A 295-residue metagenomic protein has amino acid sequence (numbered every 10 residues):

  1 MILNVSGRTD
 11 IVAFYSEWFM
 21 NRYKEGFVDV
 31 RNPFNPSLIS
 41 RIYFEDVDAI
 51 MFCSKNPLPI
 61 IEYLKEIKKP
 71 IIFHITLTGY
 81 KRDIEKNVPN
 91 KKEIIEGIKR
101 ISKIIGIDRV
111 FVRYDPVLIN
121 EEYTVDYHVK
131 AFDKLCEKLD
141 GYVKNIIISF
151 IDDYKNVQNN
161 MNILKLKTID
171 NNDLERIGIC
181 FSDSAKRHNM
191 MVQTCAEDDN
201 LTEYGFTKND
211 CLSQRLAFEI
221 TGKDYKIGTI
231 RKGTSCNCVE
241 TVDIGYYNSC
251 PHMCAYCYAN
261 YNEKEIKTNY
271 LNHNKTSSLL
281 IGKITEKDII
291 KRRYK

Functional and structural regions predicted by a protein language model:
M1-I84, K91, I98-I104, E263-K295: Conserved Radical SAM active-site core
R8-D10, K55, T76-Y80, D115-V117 (+2 more regions): Active-site beta-loop-alpha junctions enriched in small/polar residues
K55-N56, N159-I163: Auxiliary alpha/beta "docking" domains used to position bulky ligands
Y80-V88, P116-D126, M161-I169: Surface-exposed cleft-lining segments at the edges of enzyme active sites
E93-N160, C180-A196: Conserved C-terminal portion of the radical SAM core fold that forms the substrate/S-adenosylmethionine-binding
N172-N237: A C-terminal junction/extension of Radical SAM enzymes
T234, V242-Y261: Local cysteine-cluster metal-coordination motifs and their immediate loop/turn environment, predominantly Fe-S cluster
